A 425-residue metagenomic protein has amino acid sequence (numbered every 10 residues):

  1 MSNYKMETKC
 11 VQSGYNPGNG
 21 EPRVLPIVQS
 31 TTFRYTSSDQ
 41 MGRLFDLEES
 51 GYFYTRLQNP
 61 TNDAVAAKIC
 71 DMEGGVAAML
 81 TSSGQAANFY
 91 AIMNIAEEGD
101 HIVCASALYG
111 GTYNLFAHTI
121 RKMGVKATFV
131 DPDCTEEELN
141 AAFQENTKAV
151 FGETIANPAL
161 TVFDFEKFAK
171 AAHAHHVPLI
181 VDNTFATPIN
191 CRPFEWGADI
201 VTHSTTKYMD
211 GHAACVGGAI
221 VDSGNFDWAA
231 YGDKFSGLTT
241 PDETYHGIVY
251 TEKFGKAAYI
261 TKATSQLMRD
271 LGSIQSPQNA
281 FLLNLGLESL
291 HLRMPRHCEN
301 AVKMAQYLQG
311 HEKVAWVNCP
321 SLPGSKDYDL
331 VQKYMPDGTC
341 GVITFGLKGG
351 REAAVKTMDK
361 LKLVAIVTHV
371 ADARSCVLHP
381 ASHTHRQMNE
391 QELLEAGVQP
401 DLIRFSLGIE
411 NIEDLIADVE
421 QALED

Functional and structural regions predicted by a protein language model:
M1-K9, Q309, Q421-D425: Basic/polar N-terminal segments that are highly enriched at the extreme N-terminus, encompassing both cleavable
M1-N59, A67: N-terminal "arm"/small-domain region of PLP-dependent enzymes with the aminotransferase-like
C10-N16, A78-G310, N318: Conserved PLP-enzyme active-site core in the AAT-like
T32, S223-F226, L347-G350: Short loop segments at secondary-structure junctions
S37-F89, G111-T119: Conserved N-terminal alpha-helix of the aminotransferase class I/II PLP-enzyme fold
A117-H118, M123-A127, A141, E145-K148 (+3 more regions): PLP-dependent enzyme catalytic core of the Aspartate aminotransferase-like
V221, T344-G346, S406-G408: Short hydrophobic/aromatic beta-strand micro-patches that form the beta-sheet surface supporting nucleotide- or nucleic
L271-I274, Q278-A280, L285, S289 (+4 more regions): Conserved small-domain helix->loop->beta segment predominantly found in fold-type I
